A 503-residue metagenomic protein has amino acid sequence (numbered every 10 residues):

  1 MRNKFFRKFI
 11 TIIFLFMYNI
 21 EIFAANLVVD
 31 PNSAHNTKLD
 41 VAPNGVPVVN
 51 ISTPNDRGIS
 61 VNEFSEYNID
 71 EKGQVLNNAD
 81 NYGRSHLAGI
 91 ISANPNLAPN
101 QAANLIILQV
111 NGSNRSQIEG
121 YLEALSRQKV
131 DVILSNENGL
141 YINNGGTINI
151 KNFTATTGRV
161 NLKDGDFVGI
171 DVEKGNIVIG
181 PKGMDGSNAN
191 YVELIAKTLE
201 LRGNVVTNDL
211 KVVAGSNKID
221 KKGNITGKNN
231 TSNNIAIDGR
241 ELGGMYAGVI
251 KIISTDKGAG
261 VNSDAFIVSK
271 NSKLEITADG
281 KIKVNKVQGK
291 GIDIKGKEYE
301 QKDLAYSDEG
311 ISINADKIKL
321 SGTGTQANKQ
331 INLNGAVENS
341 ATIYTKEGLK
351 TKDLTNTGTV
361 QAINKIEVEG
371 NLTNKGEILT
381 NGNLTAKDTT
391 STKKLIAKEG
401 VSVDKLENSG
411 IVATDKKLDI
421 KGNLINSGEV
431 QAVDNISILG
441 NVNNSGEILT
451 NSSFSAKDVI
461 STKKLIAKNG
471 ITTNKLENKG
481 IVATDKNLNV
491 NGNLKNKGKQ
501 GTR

Functional and structural regions predicted by a protein language model:
R2, F23-K270, T277-A278: Solvent-exposed adhesion/ligand-recognition segments of exported proteins
R2-I10: Bacterial N-terminal signal peptides that target proteins for export
T11-E21: Bacterial N-terminal signal peptides
S65-Y67, G89-A98, S116-L125, L140-T147 (+20 more regions): Short, T/G/N/S-enriched strand-turn elements that build extracellular solenoid repeat scaffolds
V75-A79, V212, I250-I252, L274-I276 (+8 more regions): Extracellular beta-strand repeat scaffolds in secreted/surface proteins
T502-R503: Cationic, amphipathic, low-complexity alpha-helical segments enriched in hydrophobics plus arginine/proline
